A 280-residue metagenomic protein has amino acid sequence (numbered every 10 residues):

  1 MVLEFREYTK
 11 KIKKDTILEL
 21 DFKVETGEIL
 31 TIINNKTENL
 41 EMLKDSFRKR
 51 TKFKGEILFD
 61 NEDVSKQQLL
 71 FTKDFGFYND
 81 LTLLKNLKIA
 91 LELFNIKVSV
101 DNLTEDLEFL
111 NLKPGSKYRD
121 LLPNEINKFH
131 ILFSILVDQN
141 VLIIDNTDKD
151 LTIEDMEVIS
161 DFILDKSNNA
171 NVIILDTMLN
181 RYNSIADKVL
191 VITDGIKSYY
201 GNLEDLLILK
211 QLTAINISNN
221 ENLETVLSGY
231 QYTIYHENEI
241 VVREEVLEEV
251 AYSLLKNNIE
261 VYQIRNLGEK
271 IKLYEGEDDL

Functional and structural regions predicted by a protein language model:
G27-R50: Glycine-rich P-loop/Walker A and Walker A-like loops and their local beta1-loop-alpha1 context in P-loop NTPases
R48, K52-K66: Conserved ABC transporter NBD signature motif
D74-N102: Q-loop/switch helix immediately C-terminal to the Walker
V100-E125, D138: Conserved ABC nucleotide-binding domain
I131-L132: Hydrophobic anchor residue at the start of the ABC signature
D161-M178: Conserved catalytic loops of ABC-family nucleotide-binding domains
D194-G195: Conserved ABC ATPase "signature" C-loop
E244-L280: C-terminal coupling/interaction segments
